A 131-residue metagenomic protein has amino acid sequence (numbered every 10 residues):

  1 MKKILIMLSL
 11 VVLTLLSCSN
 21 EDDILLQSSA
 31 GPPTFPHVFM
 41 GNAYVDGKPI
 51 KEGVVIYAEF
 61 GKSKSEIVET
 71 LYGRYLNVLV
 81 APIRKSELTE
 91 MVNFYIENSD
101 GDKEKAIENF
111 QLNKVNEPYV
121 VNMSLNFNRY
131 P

Functional and structural regions predicted by a protein language model:
I4-L13: Sec-dependent N-terminal signal peptides
L15-S17: C-terminal motif of bacterial Sec signal peptides marking the signal peptidase cleavage site
S19-V38: Beta-strand-rich domain onsets/edges
S28-G31, I107-P131: Extracellular beta-sheet/turn segments enriched in Thr/Pro/Gly and aliphatic residues
M40-K51: Structural motif
K51, K62-E69, D100-N109: Surface-exposed loop/edge segments in extracytoplasmic proteins
V55, E59-N93: Tryptophan-paired
